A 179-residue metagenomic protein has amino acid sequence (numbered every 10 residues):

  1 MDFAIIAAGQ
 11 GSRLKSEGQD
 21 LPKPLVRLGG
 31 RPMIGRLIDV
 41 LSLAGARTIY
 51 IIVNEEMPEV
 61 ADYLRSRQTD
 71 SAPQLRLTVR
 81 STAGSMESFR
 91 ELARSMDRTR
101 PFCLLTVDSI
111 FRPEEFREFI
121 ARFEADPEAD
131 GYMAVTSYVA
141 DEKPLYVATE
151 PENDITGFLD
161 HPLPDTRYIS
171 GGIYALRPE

Functional and structural regions predicted by a protein language model:
M1-I5, R13, R27, R31-T106 (+1 more regions): Conserved N-terminal catalytic core of the sugar/cofactor nucleotidyltransferase
A7-Q10, G18: Short, small-residue-rich loop/turn micro-motifs
G9, R31, S81-A83, D108 (+3 more regions): Short, solvent-exposed coil/turn elements at secondary-structure transition points
L14, L25, V60, V147 (+1 more regions): Short clusters of hydrophobic/aromatic residues that line enzyme substrate/ligand-binding pockets
G18, L64, L159-P162: Short, flexible helix/strand-to-coil boundary loops that buttress conserved ligand/catalytic motifs in alpha/beta
Q19-P24: Short alpha-helical oligomerization interface
R112-E179: Conserved core of the sugar-phosphate nucleotidyltransferase
